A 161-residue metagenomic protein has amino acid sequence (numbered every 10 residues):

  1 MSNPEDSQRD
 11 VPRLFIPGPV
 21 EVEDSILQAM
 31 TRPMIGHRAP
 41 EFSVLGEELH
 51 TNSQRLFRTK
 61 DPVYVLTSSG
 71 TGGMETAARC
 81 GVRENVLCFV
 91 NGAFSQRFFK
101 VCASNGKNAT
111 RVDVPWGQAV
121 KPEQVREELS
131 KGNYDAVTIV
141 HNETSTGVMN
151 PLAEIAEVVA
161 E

Functional and structural regions predicted by a protein language model:
M1-D10: Basic/polar N-terminal segments that are highly enriched at the extreme N-terminus, encompassing both cleavable
V11-T67, T71: A glycine-/small-polar-enriched, mobile loop at the entrance of the PLP active site in fold-type I
L56, A77-E84, E127-N133: Glycine-rich phosphate/diphosphate-binding loops that line cofactor/substrate pockets in enzymes
K60-L87, N91, S95-F99: Conserved beta-loop-alpha segment that forms the PLP phosphate-binding cup at the N-terminus of a helix
T67, F89, D113, T138-H141: Short beta-strand segments
R97-N108, R126: Active-site-proximal loop->helix
K107-P115: Short beta-strand elements in bilobed, periplasmic/extracellular small-molecule ligand-binding domains
V120-E161: Active-site phosphate-binding strand-loop segment of PLP-dependent enzymes
